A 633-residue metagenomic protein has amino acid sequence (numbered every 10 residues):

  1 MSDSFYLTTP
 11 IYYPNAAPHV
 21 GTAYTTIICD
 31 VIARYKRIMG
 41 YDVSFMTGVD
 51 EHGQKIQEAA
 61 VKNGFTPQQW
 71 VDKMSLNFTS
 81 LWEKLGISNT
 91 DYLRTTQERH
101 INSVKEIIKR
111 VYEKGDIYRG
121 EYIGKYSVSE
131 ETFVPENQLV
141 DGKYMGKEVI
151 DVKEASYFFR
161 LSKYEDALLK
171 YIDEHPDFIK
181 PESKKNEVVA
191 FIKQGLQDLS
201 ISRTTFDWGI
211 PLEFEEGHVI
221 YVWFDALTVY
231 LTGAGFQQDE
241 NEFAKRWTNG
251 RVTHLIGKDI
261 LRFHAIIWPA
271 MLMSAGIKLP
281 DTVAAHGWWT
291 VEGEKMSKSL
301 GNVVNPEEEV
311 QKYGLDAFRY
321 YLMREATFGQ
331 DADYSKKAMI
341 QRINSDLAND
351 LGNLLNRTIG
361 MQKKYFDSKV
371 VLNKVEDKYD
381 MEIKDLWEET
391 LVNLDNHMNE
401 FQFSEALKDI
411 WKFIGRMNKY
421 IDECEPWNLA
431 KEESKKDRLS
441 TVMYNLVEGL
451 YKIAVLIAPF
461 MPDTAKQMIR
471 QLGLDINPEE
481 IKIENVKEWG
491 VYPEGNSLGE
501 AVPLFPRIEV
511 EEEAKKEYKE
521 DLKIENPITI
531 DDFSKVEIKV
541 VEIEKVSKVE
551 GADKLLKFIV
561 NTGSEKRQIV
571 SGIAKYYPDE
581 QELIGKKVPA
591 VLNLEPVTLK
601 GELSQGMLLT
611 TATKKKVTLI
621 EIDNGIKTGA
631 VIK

Functional and structural regions predicted by a protein language model:
S2-M74, D91-K109, E113, L255-I256 (+2 more regions): N-terminal catalytic cores of NTP/NDP-binding nucleotidyl/phosphoryl-transfer enzymes
S2-T47, R99-S103, K143-M145, I150-K364 (+1 more regions): Structured secondary-structure scaffolds
L76-S88: A glycine-rich helix N-cap at a beta->alpha junction
Q97-I101, K105-R110, K114-Q138: Cys/His-rich Zn2+-binding cysteine-cluster or related metal-binding knuckle/ribbon modules and their
R119, M339-V375, L386-V491, S497 (+1 more regions): Helix-rich, typically C-terminal accessory recognition domains appended to large enzymatic cores
T282-A285, I469-Q471, K557: Beta-strand segments within the central parallel beta-sheet cores of soluble alpha/beta enzyme folds
M468-S534: Intrinsic disorder at enzyme termini
Y518-K633: Phosphate-backbone binding interfaces of nucleic-acid-interacting proteins
